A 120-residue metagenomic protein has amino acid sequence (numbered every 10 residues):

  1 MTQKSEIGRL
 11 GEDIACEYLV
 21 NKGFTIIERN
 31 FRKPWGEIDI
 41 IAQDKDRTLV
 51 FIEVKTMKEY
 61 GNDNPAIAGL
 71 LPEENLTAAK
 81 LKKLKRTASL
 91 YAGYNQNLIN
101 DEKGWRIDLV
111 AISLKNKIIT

Functional and structural regions predicted by a protein language model:
M1-N30: Acidic-basic catalytic patches of nuclease active cores, encompassing PD-(D/E)XK and other metal-cofactor nuclease
E12, E28, E37, E53 (+1 more regions): Acidic-residue sensor for enzyme active/binding pockets
L19, I40-A42, D46-P65, L84: Conserved catalytic cores of phosphodiester-cleaving nucleases, focusing on short active-site segments
T25-L49: Active-site metal-binding core of divalent-cation-utilizing nuclease and nuclease-like domains
F31-K33, T56, N116: Short, glycine/acidic-enriched loop or turn micro-motifs at the edges of active sites
G36-I38, V50, W105-I107, I119: Change "...and in nucleic-acid phosphodiester-cleaving endonucleases..." to "...and in nucleic-acid processing enzymes
T56-L114: Catalytic cores of nucleic-acid endonucleases
